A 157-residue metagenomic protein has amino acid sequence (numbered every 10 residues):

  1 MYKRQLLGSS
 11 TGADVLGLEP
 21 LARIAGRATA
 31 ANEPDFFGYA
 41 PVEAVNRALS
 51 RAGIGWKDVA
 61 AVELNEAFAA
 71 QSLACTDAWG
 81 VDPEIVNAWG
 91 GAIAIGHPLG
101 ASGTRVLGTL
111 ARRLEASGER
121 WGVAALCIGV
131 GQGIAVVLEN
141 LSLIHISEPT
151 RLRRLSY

Functional and structural regions predicted by a protein language model:
M1-Q5, I144-T150: Conserved small/polar residues in nucleotide/adenosyl-binding loops
K3, A25-R51, L64, I95-T109 (+1 more regions): Active-site pocket-shaping loop/turn-to-helix segments
R4-L21: Channel- or pocket-lining gating/hinge segments that regulate access to a cavity or pore
L18-T29, K57-E66, I85-G91, R120-C127: Beta-strand segments within the central parallel beta-sheet cores of soluble alpha/beta enzyme folds
E33-P41, E66-E84, P98-S102, I134-N140: Short glycine/threonine-rich loop-to-helix capping motif typified by GTGT followed within a few residues by an Asp-Pro
A78-R105, L110, E115-R120: Conserved catalytic cysteine-centered active-site region of acyl-thioester-dependent Claisen-condensing enzymes
S156-Y157: Hydrophobic alpha-helical segments, chiefly the membrane-spanning helices and signal/signal-anchor peptides
